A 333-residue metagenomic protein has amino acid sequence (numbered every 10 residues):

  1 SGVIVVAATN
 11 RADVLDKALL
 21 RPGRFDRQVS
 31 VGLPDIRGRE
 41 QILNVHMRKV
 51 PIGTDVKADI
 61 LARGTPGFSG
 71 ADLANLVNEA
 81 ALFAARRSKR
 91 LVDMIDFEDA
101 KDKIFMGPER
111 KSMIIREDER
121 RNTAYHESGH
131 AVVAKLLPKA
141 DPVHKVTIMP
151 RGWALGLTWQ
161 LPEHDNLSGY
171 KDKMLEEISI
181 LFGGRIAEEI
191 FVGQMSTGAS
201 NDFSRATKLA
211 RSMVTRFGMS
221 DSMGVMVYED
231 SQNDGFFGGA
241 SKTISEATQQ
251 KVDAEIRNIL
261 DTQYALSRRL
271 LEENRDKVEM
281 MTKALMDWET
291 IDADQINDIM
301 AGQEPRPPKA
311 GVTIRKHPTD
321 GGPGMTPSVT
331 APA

Functional and structural regions predicted by a protein language model:
S1-I4, K17-A18, V31-E98, K103-P108 (+3 more regions): Conserved C-terminal "switch" segment of AAA+ ATPases
S1-V3, R24, P142: Short loop/turn elements that form and flank the Walker-type P-loop nucleotide-binding site in RecA-like NTPase cores
A7-A12, P34, L136-L137: A short beta-strand-to-loop transition that corresponds to the Sensor-1 phosphate-sensing loop of AAA+ P-loop ATPases
T9, F25, R39, S69 (+7 more regions): Residue-level signature of catalytic and energy-coupling elements of molecular machines, predominantly ATP/GTP-dependent
A12-R24: Short regulatory helix/loop adjacent to the ATP-binding pocket of P-loop NTPases
M106-R116: Peri-catalytic and regulatory segments of divalent metal-dependent proteins
D118-A124, A131-A333: Soluble catalytic regions of large protease machineries
